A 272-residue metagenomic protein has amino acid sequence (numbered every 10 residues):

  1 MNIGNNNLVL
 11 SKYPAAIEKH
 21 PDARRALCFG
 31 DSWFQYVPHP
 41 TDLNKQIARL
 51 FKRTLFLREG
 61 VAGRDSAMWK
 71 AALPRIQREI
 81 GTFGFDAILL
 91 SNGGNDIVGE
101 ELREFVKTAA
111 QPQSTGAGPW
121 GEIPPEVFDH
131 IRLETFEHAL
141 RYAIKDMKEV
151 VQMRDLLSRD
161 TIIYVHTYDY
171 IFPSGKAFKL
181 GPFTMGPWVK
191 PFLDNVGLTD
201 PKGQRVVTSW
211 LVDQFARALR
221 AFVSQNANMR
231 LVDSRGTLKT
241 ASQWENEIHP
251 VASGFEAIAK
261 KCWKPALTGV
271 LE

Functional and structural regions predicted by a protein language model:
M1-D22: Short N-terminal or domain-adjacent regulatory/targeting segments
A23-L27, W33-L133: Conserved SGNH/GDSL esterase-like catalytic core that processes O-acyl groups on lipids and polysaccharides
Q35-P38, D96-E100, I171-G181, K239-S242: Short catalytic/ligand-binding loop motif for oxyanion handling, primarily in non-cytosolic enzymes, centered on
G60-G63, M229-Q243: Acidic carboxylate-rich catalytic motifs and surrounding loops in phosphoryl-/glycosyl-chemistry enzymes
G118-K145, V150, P201-T208: Surface-exposed cleft-lining segments at the edges of enzyme active sites
A139-V189: Hydrophobic, aromatic-enriched interface-forming segments
S174-R230: Substrate-gating cap/lid alpha-helix
S242-E272: Histidine-centered active-site loop/cap adjacent to the catalytic His in serine esterases/O-acetyl transfer systems
